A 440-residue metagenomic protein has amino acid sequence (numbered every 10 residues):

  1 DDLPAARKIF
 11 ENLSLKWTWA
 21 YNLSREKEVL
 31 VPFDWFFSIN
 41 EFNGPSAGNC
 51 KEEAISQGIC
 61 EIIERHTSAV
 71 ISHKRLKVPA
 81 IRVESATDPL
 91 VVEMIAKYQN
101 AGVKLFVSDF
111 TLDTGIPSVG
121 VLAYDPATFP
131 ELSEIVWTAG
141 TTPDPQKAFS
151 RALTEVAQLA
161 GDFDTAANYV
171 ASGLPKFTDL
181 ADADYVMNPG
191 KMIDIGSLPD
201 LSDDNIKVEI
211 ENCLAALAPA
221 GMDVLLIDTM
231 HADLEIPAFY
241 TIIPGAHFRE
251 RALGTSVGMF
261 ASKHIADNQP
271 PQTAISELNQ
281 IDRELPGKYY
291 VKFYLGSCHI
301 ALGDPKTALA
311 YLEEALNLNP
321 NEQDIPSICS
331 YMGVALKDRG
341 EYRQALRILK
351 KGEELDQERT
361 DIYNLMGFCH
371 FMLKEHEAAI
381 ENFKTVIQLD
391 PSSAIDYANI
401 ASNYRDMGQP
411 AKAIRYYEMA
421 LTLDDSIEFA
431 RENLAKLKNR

Functional and structural regions predicted by a protein language model:
D1-E354, D361-F368, M372, I395 (+1 more regions): Helix-biased "structured C-terminal domain" signature
E341, D406-Q409, Y416: Acidic, low-complexity intrinsically disordered regions
K350-E354, E375-P391, Q409-K412, M419: Tandem repeat domain/solenoid detector
A401-R405: Short acidic/polar micro-motifs centered on Gly/Asp/Asn
K412-R440: Terminal, low-structured helical/coil segments at or just beyond the last alpha-helical repeat
